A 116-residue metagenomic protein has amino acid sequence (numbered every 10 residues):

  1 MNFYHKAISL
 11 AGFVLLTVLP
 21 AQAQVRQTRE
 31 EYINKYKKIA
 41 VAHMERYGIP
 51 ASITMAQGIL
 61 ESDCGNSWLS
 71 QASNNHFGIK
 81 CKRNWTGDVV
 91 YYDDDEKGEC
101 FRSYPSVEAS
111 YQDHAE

Functional and structural regions predicted by a protein language model:
M1-N2, V14, G58, Q112: Solvent-exposed, well-ordered amphipathic alpha-helical segments that flank/support binding or catalytic loops
M1-S9: Bacterial N-terminal signal peptides that target proteins for export
N2, L19-A21: Intrinsic low-complexity/disordered segments
S9-V18: Bacterial N-terminal signal peptides
A21-E116: Catalytic cores of secreted/periplasmic lytic hydrolases that degrade extracellular macromolecules
